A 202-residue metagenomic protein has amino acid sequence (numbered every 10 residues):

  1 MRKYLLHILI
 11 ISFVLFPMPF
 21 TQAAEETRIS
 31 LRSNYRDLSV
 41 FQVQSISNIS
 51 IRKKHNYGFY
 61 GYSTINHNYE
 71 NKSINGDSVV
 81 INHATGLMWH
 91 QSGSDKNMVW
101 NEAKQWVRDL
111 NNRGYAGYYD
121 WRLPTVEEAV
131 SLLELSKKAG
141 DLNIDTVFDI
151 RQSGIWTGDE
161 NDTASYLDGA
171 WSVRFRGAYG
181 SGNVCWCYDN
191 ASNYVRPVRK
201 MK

Functional and structural regions predicted by a protein language model:
M1-I8: Bacterial N-terminal signal peptides that target proteins for export
Y4, M18-T21: Hydrophobic, aromatic-enriched, well-ordered structural segments
I8-P17: Bacterial N-terminal signal peptides
F20-R122, V126-K202: Glycine-aromatic-enriched surface loops/turns that form tight recognition elements
